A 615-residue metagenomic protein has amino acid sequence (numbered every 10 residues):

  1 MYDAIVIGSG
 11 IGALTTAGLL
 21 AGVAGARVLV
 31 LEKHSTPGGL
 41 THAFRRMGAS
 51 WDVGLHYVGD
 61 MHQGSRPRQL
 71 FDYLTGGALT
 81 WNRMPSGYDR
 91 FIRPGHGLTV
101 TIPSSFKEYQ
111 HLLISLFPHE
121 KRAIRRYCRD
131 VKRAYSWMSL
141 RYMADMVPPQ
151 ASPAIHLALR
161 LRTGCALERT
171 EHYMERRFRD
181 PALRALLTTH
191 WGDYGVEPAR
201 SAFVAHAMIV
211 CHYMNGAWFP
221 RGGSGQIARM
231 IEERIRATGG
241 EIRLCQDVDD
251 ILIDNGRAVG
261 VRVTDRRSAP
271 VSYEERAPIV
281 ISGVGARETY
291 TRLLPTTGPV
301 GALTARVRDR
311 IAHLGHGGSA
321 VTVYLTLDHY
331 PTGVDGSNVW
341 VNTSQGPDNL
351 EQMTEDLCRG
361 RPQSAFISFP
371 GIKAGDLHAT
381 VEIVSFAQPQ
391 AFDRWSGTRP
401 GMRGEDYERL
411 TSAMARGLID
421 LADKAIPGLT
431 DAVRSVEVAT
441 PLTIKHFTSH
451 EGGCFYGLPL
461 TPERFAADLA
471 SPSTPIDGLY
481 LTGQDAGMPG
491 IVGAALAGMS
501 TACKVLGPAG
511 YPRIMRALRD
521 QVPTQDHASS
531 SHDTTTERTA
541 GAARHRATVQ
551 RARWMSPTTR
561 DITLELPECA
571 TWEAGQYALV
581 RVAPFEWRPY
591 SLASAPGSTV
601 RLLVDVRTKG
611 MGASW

Functional and structural regions predicted by a protein language model:
Y2-S136: N-terminal glycine-rich phosphate/pyrophosphate-binding loop and immediately adjacent elements
H62, L159-H172, M214-E233, R243-C245 (+1 more regions): Short beta-strand to alpha-helix junction loop
G95-S201: Rossmann-like flavin
D180-Y194, P362-F366, K424-M488: A glycine-rich dinucleotide-binding beta-alpha-beta segment and adjacent secondary-structure elements that constitute
A207-V271: Helical element adjacent to the flavin cofactor pocket in flavoenzyme catalytic cores
F219, D249-D376: Mid-domain catalytic core of redox enzymes that form a hydrophobic substrate pocket/lid adjacent to a catalytic redox
H329-A439: C-terminal segments that line or cap access tunnels to active or ligand-binding sites in enzymes and enzyme-associated
E537-W615: Ferredoxin-reductase
